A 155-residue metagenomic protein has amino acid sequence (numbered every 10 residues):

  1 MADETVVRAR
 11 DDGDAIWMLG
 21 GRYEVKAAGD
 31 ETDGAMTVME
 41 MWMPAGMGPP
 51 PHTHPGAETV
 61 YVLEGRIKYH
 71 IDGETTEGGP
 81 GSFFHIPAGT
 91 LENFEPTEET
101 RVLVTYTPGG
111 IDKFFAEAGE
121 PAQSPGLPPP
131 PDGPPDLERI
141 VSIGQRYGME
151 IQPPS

Functional and structural regions predicted by a protein language model:
M1-A35, L127-S155: A short, N-terminal "cap"/entry segment at the start of jelly-roll beta-barrel domains of the cupin/DSBH fold
A9-R10, G73-L91: Short acidic-glycine-tyrosine-enriched beta hairpin
E24-V25, M39-T53: Conserved short histidine dyad/triad with adjacent acidic residue
T32, K68, E77, A88-D112: Ligand-binding loop in jelly-roll beta-barrel domains
M39, L63-E64, G79-P80, E98: A cytosolic small-molecule/anion-sensing beta-strand core signal
M47, I67, A116: Hydrophobic small-molecule pocket/channel-lining residues, especially in calycin-type beta-barrels
G56-I67, D72: Glycine- and acidic-residue-biased ligand/ion/polar-headgroup-sensing regions
K113-L127: A hydrophobic, small-residue-rich beta->alpha segment in the mid-to-C-terminal subdomain of diverse proteins
